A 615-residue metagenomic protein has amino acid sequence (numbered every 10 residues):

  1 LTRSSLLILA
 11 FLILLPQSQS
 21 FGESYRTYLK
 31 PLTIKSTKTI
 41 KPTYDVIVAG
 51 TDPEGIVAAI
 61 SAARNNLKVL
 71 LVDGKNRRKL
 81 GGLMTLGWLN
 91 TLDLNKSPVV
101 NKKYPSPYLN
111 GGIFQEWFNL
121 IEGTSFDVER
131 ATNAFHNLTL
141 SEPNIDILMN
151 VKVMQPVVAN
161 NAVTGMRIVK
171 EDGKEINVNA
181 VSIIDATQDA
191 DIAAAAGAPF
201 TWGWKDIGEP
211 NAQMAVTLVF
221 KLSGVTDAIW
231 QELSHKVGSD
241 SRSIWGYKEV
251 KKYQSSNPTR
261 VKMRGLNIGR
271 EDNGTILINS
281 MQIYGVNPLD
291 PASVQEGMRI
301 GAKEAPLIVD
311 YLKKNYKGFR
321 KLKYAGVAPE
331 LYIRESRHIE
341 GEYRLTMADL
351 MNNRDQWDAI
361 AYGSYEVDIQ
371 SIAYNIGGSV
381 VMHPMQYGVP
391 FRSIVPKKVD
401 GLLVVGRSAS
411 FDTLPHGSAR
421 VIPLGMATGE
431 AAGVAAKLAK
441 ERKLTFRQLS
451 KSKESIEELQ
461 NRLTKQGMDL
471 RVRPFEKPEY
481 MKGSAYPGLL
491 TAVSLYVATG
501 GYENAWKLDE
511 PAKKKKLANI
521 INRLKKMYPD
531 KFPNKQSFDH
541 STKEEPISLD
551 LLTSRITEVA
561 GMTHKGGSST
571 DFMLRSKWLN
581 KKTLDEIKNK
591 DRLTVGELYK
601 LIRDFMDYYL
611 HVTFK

Functional and structural regions predicted by a protein language model:
T2-I8: Sec-dependent signal peptide recognition, specifically the positively charged N-region followed immediately by
L6, S20-G22, A498-K516, I521-R523 (+1 more regions): Terminal recognition/anchoring or ligand-binding modules at protein termini
F11-V46, N133: Extreme N-terminal leader/targeting segments of oxidoreductases
Y25, K35, T43, S61 (+2 more regions): Conserved N-terminal/central alpha/beta ligand/cofactor-binding core
A49-P53: Glycine-rich Rossmann-fold phosphate-binding loop(s) that bind the pyrophosphate of adenine dinucleotide cofactors
L83, K174, V181-S182, T187-A431 (+3 more regions): Flavin (FAD/FMN)-binding glycine-rich loop and adjacent Rossmann-like elements that form
V157-N177: Conserved beta-strand-loop-beta-strand element in the redox core of flavoprotein oxidoreductases
Q448-S484: Long, well-structured alpha-helical subdomains associated with metal-dependent extracellular/ecto-lumenal hydrolases
